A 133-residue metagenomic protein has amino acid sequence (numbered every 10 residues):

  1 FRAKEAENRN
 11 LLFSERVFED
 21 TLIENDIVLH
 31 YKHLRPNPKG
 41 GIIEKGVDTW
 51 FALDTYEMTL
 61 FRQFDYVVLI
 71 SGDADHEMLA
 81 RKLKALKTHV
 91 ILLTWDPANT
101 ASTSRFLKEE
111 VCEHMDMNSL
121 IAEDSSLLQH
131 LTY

Functional and structural regions predicted by a protein language model:
F1-Y133: Terminal and domain-boundary accessory regions
